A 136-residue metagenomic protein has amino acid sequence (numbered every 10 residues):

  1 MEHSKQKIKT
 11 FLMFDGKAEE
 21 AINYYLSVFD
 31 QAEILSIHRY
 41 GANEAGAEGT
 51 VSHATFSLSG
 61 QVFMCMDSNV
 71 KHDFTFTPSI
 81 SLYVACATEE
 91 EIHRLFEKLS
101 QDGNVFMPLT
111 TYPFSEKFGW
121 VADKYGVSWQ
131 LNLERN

Functional and structural regions predicted by a protein language model:
M1-I8, L35, S57, S68 (+2 more regions): Vicinal oxygen chelate
Q6, S52, P78-I80: Residues that flank catalytic or metal-binding motifs in active/ligand-binding sites
L12-G60: Core segments of cupin and vicinal oxygen chelate
R39-Y40, M66-S68: Acidic/polar N-terminal loop/beta-strand segments that form early-domain functional surfaces
